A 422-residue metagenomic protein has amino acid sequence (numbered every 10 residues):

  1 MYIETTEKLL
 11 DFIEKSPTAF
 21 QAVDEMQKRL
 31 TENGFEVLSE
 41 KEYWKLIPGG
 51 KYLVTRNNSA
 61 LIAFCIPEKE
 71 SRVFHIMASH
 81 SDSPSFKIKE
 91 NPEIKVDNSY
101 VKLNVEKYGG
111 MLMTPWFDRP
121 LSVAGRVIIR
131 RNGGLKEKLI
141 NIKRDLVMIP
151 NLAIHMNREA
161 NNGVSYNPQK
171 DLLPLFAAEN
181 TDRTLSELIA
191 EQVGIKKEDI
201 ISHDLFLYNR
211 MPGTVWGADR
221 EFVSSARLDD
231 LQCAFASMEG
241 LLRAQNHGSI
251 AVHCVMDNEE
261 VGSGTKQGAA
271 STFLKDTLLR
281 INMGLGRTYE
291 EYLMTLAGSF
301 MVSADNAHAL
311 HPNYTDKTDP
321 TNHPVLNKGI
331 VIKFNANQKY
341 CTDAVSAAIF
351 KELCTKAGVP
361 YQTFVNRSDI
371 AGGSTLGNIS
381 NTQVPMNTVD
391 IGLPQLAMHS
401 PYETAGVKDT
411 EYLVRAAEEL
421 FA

Functional and structural regions predicted by a protein language model:
M1-A422: N-terminal hydrophobic/helix-forming segments and targeting peptides
